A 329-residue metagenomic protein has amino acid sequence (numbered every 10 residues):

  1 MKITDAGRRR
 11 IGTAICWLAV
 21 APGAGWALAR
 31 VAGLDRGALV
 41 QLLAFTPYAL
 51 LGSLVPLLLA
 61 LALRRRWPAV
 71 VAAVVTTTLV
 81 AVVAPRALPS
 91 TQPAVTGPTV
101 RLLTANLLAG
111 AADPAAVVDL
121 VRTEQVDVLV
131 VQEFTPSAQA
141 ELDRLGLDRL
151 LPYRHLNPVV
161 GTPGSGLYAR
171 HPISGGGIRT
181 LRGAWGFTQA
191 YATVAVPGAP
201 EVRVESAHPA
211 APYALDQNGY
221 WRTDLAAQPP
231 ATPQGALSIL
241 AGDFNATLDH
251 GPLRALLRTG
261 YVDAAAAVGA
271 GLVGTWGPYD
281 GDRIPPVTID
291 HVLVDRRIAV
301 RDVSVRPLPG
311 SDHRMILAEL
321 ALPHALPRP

Functional and structural regions predicted by a protein language model:
M1-R8, H324-P329: Actinobacteria-biased recognition of intrinsically disordered, low-complexity terminal regions
T4-L18: N-terminal membrane topogenic signal
T4-R8, L58-V71: Cytoplasmic membrane-interface segments at the C-terminal ends of transmembrane helices
A14-A60: Membrane-embedded alpha-helical segments of integral membrane proteins
L34-D35, R65, T91: Transmembrane helix-loop junctions in multipass membrane proteins, especially transporters and channels
A62, V70-T123, A140: N-terminal signal-anchor transmembrane helix
L102, L108-R122, V131-P329: Soluble catalytic domains of enzymes that build or remodel membrane lipids, polysaccharides, and related
